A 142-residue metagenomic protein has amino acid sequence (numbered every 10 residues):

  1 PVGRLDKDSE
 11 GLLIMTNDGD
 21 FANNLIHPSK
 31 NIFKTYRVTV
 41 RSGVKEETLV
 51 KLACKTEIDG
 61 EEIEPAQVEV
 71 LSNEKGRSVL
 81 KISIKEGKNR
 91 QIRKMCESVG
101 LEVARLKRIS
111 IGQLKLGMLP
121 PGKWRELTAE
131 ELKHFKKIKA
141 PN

Functional and structural regions predicted by a protein language model:
P1-N142: Basic, flexible Lys/Arg- and Gly-enriched helix-loop patches that mediate nucleic-acid binding at interfaces with rRNA
